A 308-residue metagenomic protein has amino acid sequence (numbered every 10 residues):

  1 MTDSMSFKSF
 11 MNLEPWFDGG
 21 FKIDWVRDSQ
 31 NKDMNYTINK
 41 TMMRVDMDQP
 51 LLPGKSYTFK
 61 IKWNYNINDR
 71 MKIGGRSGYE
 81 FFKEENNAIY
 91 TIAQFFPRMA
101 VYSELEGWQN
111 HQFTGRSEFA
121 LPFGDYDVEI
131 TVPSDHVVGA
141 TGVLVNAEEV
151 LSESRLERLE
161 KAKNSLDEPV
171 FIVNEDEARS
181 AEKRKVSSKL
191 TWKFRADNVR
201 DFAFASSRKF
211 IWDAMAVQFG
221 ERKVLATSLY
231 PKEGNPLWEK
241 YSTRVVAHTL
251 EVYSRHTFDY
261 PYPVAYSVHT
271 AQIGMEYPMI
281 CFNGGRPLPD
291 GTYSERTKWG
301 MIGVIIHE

Functional and structural regions predicted by a protein language model:
M1, M43, P50-A140: Surface-exposed, acidic/Ser/Thr-rich flexible loop segments
S6-K83, N87, D176-S187, T191-W192: A surface-exposed beta-strand-loop module
Y36, T91-I92, L229-P231: Short acidic/polar alpha-helix capping motifs at helix-coil junctions
P97-W108, T114-I306: Hydrophobic helix-coil surface modules that form long, contiguous segments used for peptide/substrate interaction
